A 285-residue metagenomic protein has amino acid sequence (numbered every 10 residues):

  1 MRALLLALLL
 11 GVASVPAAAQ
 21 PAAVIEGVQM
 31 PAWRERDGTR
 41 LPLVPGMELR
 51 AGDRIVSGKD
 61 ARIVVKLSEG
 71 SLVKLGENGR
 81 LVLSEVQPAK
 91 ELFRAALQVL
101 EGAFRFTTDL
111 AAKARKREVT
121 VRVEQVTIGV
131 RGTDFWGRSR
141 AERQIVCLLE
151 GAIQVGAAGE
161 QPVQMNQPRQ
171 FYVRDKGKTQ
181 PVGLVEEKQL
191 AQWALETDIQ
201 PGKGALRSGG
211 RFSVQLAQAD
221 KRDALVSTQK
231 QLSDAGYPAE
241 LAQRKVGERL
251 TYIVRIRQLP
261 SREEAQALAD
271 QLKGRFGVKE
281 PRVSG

Functional and structural regions predicted by a protein language model:
A3-A13: Bacterial N-terminal signal peptides
V15-A19: Sec/Tat signal peptide C-region and signal peptidase I cleavage site
Q20-R54, G58-Q170, D175-G209: Flexible, surface-exposed loop/linker segments and immediately adjacent secondary-structure boundaries
W33-E35, A217, R257: Predominantly extracellular/luminal cell-surface or secreted proteins
V64, W136, S213-Q215, I253-R255: Short aromatic/hydrophobic contact patches that present stacked aromatics for nucleic-acid/ligand binding
E142-Q144, G210-F212, Y237, L250-Y252: A short pocket-lining beta-strand/turn micro-motif at the edge of beta-sheets
G209-A224: Short, solvent-exposed beta-strand/turn patches at coil↔beta or beta↔helix junctions that act as interaction loops
D220-G285: Extracytoplasmic
